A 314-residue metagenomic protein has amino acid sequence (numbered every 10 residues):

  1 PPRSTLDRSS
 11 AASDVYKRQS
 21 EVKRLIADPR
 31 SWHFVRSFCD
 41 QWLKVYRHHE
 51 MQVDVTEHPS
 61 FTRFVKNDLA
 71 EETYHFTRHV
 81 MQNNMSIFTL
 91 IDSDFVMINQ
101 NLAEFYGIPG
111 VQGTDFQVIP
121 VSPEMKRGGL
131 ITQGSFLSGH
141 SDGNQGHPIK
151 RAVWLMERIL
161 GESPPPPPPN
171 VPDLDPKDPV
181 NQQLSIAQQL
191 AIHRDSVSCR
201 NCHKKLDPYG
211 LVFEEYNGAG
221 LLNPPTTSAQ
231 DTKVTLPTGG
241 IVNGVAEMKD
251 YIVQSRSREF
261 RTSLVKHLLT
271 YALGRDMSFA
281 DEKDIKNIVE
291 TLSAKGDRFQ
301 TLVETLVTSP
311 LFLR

Functional and structural regions predicted by a protein language model:
P1-A12, Y16: Single conserved hydrophobic/aromatic residue that forms the stacking wall/gate of nucleotide- or nucleobase-binding
R8, R18, T73, V265 (+1 more regions): N-terminal alpha-helical segment
S10-S13, R24-P29, Q41-V45, F76-N83 (+7 more regions): Structured segments of extracytoplasmic/periplasmic soluble domains in secreted or envelope-associated proteins
S13, K17-W154, P165: A cross-family structural signal marking well-folded subdomains
V35, V55-T56, F260, L264 (+1 more regions): Short, surface-exposed glycine/acidic/tryptophan-bearing loops
Q100-A103, V118-R261, A272, F279 (+1 more regions): Sequence context surrounding c-type heme c attachment/ligation sites in exported
